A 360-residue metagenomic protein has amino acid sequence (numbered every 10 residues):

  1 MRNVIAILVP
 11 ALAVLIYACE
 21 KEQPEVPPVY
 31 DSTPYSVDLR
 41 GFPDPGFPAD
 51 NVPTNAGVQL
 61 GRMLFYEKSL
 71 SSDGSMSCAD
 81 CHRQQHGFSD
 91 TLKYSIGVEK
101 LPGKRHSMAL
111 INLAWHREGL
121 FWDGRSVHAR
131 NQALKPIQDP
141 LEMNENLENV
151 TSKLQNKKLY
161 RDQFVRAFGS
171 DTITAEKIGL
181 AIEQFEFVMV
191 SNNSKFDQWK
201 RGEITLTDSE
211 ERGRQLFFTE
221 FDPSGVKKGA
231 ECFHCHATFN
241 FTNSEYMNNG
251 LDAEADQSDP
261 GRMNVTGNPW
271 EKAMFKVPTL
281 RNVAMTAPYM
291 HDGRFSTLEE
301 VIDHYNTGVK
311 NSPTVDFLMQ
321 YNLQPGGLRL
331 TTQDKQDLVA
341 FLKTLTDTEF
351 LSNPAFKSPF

Functional and structural regions predicted by a protein language model:
N3-G57, H116, K135, P140 (+4 more regions): Post-cleavage N-terminal segment of exported redox proteins
Q23-K135, D197-H304, V309-F317, N353-F360: Short glycine/threonine-rich turn/loop motifs
K153-F168, D252-M263, K310-G326: Amphipathic, soluble alpha/beta structural segments
R294-E349: Extracellular low-complexity, Gly/Ser/Thr-rich intrinsically disordered linkers and protease-sensitive activation/hinge
